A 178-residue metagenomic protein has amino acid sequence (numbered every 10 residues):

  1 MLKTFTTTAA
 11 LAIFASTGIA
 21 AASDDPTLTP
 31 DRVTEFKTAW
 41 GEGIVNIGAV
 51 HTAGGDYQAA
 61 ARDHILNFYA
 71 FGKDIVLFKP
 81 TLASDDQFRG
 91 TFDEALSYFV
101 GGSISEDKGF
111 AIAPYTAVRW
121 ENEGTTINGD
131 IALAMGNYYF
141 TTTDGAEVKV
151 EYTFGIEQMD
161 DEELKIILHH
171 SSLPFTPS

Functional and structural regions predicted by a protein language model:
M1-T7: Bacterial N-terminal signal peptides that target proteins for export
T8-T17: Bacterial N-terminal signal peptides
A20-A70: Short, low-complexity N-terminal intrinsically disordered segments enriched in polar/charged residues
L28, R32, T126, D144: Conserved aromatic-histidine-acidic binding/catalytic patches
I44, Y138-F140, H170: Short beta-strand segments enriched in hydrophobic/aromatic residues within well-folded beta-rich domains
L66-K73, L77-A83: Low-complexity, serine/threonine/proline-enriched polar segments
K79-T141: Surface-exposed, charged secondary-structure patches
I127-M135, G145-S178: Short beta-strand edge/turn micro-motifs at domain boundaries
